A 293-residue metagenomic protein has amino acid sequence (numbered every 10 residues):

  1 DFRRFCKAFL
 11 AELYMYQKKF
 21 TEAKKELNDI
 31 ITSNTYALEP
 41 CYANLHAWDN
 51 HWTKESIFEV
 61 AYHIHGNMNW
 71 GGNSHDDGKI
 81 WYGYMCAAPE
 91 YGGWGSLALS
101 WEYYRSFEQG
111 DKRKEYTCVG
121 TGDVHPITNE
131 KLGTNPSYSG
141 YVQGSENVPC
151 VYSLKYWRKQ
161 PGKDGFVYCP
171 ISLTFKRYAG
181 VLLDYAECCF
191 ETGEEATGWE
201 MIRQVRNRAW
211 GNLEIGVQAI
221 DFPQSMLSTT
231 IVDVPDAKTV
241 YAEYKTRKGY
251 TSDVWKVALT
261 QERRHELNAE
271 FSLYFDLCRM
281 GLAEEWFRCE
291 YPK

Functional and structural regions predicted by a protein language model:
D1-G71, Q109-K293: Acidic/polar-rich alpha-helix caps and helix-coil junctions
D76-G95: Short, cationic low-complexity segments
D76-W81, E102-S106, E115: Extended polysaccharide-engagement surfaces of secreted carbohydrate-active enzymes
E90-W94, W101-R105, S172, E243-R247: Active-site rim elements
S100-W101, K293: Helix N-cap / beta->alpha transition motif
